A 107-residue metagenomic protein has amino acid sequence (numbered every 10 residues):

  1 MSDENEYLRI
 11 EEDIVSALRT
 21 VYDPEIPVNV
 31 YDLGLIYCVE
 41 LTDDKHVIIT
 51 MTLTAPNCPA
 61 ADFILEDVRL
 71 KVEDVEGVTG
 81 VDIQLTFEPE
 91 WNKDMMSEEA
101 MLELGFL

Functional and structural regions predicted by a protein language model:
M1-L107: Domain-level signature for proteins that mediate thiol-based redox and metal-cofactor handling
